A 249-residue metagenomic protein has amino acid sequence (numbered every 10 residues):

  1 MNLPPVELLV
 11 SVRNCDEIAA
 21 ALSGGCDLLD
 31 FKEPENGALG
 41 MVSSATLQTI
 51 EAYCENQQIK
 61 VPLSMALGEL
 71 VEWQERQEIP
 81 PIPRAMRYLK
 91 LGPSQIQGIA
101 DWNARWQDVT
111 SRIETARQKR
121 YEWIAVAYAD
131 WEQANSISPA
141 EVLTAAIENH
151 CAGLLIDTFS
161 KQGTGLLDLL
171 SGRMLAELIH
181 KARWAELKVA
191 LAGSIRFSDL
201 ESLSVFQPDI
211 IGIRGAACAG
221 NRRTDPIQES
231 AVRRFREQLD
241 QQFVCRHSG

Functional and structural regions predicted by a protein language model:
M1-S11, A52, R117-Q118, S248-G249: N-terminal amphipathic alpha-helix/helix-capping segment at the start of soluble metabolic enzymes
P4-C15, L63-Q74, A127-Q133, A190-S198: Glycine-rich beta-to-alpha transition loops that act as phosphate-gripper elements at the mouths of alpha/beta enzyme
D16-E17, W73-Q77, E141-V142, M174 (+1 more regions): Short acidic active-site motifs
A21, I50, L154, L203 (+1 more regions): Conserved, mostly hydrophobic/aromatic
D27-G40, R84-I99, G153-G163, F206-V232: Glycine-rich phosphate-binding active-site loops on the catalytic face of alpha/beta enzymes
K32-L67: Glycine/small-residue-rich interface belts in oligomeric ring/scaffold proteins and their assembly partners
V42-C54, G98-R112, I213-G249: C-terminal helical cap(s) of enzyme catalytic domains, especially alpha/beta-barrels
E55-L166, K181-A185: Conserved anion-binding
